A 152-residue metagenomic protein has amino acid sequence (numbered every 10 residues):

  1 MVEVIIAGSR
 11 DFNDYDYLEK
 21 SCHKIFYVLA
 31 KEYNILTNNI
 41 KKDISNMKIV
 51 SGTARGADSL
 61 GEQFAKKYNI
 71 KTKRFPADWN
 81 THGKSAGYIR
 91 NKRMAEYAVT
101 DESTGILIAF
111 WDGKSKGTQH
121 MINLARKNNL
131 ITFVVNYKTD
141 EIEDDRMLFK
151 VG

Functional and structural regions predicted by a protein language model:
E3, F12-G152: Acidic/glycine-enriched connector segments
